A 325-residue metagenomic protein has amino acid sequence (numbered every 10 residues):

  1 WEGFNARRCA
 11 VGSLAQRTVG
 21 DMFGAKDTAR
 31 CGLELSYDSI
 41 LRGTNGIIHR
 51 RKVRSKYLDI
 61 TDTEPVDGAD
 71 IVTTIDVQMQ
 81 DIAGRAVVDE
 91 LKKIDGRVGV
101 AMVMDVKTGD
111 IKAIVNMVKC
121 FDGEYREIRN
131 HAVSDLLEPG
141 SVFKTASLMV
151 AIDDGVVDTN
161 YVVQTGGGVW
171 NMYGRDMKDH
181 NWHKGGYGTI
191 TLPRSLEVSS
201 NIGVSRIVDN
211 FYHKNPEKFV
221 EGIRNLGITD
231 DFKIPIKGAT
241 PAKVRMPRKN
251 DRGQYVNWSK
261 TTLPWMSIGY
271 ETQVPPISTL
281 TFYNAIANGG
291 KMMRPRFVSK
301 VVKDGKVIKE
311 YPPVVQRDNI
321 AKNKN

Functional and structural regions predicted by a protein language model:
W1-G68: Small/polar-residue-rich segments within soluble enzyme cores
A6-A10, Q80, P241-K243: A short acidic, often aromatic-flanked loop/helix-cap motif at beta-alpha or helix-coil junctions that lines enzyme
A15, G68-D70, V98-A101, T191-P193: Short glycine-rich loop/turn motifs
D38, R42-N45, V53, V72 (+4 more regions): Amphipathic, well-packed alpha-helical segments that form the structural scaffold of globular domains
K52-D62, I75, A101-G140, A146-N325: Beta-lactam-recognizing serine transpeptidase/beta-lactamase-like catalytic domain environment
K56-G99: Conserved, well-ordered alpha-helix/loop/beta-strand core segments that scaffold catalytic motifs
